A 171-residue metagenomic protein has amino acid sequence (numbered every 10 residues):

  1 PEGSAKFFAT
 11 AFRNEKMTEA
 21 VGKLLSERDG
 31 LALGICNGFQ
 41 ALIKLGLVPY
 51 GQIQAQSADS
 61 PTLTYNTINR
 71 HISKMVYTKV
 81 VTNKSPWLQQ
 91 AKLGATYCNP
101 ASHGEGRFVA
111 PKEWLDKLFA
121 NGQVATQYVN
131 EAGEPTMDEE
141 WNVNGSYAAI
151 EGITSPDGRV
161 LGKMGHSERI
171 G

Functional and structural regions predicted by a protein language model:
P1-A5, N14, Q123-E131: Amphipathic repeat-derived elements
P1-S4, I35-F39, L47, E105-R107 (+3 more regions): Gly/Ser/Thr-rich helix-start
E2-P86: Cysteine-nucleophile active-site neighborhood
M75, V80-G171: C-terminal and late-domain segments of enzyme folds
